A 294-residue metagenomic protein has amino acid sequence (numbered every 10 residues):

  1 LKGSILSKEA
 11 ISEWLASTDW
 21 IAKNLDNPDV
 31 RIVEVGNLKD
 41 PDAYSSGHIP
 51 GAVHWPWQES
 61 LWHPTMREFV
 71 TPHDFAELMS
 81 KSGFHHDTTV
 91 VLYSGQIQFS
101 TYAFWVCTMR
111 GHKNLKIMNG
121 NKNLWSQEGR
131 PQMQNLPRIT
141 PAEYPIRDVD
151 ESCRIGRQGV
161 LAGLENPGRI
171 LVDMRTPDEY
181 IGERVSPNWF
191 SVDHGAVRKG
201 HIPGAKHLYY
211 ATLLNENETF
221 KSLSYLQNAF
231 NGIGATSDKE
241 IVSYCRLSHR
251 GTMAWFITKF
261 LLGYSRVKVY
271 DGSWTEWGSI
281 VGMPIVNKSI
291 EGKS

Functional and structural regions predicted by a protein language model:
G3-A10, H63, F69-P167, E183-R184 (+3 more regions): Thiolate-centered catalytic microenvironments shared by cysteine-dependent enzyme domains
S7-D87, L161-I233, S237, S279 (+1 more regions): Positively charged, proline/Ser/Thr-rich regional signature most characteristic of the Rhodanese/CDC25-like
I11, A16, W105, H112-K116 (+2 more regions): Active-site-adjacent betaalpha module
E34-G36, S94, N119, C245: Short beta-strand/turn micro-motifs composed of small residues that flank or help shape donor/cofactor-binding pockets
E216, R250-A254, W277-S279: Short active-site-adjacent structural elements
K239-A254: Extended, basic/helix-rich recognition subdomains
S265-S294: Extended hydrophobic/aromatic segments used for targeting, binding, or gating
